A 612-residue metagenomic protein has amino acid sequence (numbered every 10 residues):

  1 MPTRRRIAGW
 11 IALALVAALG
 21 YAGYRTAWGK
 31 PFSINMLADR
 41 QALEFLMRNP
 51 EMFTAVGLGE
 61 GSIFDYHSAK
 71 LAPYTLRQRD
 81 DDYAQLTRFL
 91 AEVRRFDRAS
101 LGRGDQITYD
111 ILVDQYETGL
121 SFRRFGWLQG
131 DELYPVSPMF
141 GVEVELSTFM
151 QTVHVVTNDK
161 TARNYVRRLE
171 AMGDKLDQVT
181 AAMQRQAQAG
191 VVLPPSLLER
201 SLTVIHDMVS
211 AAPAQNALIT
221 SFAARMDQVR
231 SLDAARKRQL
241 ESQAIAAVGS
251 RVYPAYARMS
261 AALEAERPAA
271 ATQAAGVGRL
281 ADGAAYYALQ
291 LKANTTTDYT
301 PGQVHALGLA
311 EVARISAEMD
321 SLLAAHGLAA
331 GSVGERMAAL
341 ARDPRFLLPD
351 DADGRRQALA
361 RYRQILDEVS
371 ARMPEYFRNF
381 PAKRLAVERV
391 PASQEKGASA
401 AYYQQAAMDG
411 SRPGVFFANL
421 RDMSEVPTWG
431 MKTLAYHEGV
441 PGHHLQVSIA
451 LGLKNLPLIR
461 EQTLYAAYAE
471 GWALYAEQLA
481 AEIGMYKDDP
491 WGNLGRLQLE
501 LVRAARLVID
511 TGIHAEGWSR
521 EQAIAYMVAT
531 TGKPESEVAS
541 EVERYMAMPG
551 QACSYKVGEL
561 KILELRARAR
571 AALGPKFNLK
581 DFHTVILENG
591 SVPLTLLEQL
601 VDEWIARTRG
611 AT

Functional and structural regions predicted by a protein language model:
M1-R4: N-terminal Lys/Arg-rich, disordered targeting/topogenic segments
R6-T612: N-terminal maturation segment of proteins
